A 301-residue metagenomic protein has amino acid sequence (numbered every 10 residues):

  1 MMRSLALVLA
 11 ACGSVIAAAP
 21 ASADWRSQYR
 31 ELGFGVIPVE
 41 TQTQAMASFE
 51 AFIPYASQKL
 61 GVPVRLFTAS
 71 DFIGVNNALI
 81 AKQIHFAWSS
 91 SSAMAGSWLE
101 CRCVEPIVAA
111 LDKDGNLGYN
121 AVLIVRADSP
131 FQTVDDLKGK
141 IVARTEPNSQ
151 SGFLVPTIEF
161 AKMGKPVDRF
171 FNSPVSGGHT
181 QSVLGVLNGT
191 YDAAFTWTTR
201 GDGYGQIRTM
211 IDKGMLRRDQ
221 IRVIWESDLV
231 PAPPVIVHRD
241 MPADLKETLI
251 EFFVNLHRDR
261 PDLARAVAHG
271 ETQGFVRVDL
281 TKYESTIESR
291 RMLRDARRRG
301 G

Functional and structural regions predicted by a protein language model:
A6-A17: Bacterial N-terminal signal peptides
A17-A23: Boundary at the C-terminal end of the N-terminal hydrophobic targeting segment
A23-A95: Extracytoplasmic small-molecule ligand-binding "clamshell" domains of the periplasmic binding protein/Venus flytrap
W25-A51, V237, M241-G301: An extracytoplasmic/periplasmic, membrane-proximal ligand-sensing/linker region
L32-V39, D136-G152: Short loop->beta-strand "edge-of-pocket" segments that line small-molecule binding or catalytic clefts across diverse
I73-A87, E100-C101, Y119, D135 (+2 more regions): Short helices/loops that flank or line small-molecule/ion binding pockets
N77-D136, T157: Acidic, polar ligand-binding/catalytic clefts
S129, I141-D244: Pocket-lining segment of extracytoplasmic ligand-binding domains
